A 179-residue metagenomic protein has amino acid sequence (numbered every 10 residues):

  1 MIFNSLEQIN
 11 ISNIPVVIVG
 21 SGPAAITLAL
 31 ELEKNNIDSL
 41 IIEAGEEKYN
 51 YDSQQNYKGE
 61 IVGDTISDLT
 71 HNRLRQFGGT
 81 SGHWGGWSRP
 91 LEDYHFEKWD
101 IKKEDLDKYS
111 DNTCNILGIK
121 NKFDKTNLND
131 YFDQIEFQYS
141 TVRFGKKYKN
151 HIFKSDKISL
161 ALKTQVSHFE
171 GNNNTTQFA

Functional and structural regions predicted by a protein language model:
M1-V16, K34-N35: Extreme N-terminal leader/targeting segments of oxidoreductases
V19-G20: Conserved N-terminal Rossmann-fold NAD(P)-binding element of oxidoreductases
A25-I26: N-terminal Rossmann-fold NAD(P) dinucleotide-binding loop
E33-Q54: Glycine-rich FAD pyrophosphate-binding loop
N35-D38, D64, I158: Loop/turn elements at helix/coil->beta-strand transitions in domains of secreted/extracellular proteins
Q54, K58-D124: Redox-cofactor-proximal catalytic regions of oxidoreductases
K102-A179: Conserved redox-cofactor binding core of oxidoreductases
